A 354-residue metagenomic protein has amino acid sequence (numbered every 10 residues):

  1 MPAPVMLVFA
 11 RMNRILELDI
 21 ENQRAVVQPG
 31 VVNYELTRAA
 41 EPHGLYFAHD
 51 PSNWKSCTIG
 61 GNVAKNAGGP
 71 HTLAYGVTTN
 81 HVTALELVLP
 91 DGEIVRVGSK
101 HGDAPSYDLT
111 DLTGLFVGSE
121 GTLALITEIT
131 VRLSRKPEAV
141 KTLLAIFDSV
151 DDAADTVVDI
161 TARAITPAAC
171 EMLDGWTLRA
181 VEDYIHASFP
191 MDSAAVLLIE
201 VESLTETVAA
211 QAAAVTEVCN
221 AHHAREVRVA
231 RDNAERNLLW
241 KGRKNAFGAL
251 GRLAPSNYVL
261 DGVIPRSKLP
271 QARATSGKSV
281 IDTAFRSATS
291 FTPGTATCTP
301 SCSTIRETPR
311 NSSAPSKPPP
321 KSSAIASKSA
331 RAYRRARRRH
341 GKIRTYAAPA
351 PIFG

Functional and structural regions predicted by a protein language model:
M1-A10, P29, F47, T292-P293 (+3 more regions): Glycine-rich N-terminal segment of FAD-binding domains in flavoprotein oxidoreductases, spanning the beta-loop-helix
P2-V5, N62-K65, Y184-H186, R243 (+2 more regions): Short low-complexity, flexible loop/linker segments enriched in glycine and/or proline with clustered acidic
P4, N22-V26, V196, T295-T297: A generic structural signal for beta-strand entry/edge sites
N13-E171: FAD-binding subdomain of flavoenzyme oxidoreductases
E93, H340-G354: Activity-critical C-terminal alpha-helical subdomain
T122-L125, S322-S327: Structured alpha-helical segments in the cores of large, soluble enzyme domains
V131-R135, K141-P318, I325, S329: C-terminal substrate-recognition/cap domain of FAD-linked oxidoreductases
W176, P293-T297, Y333, R337-Y346: Small/polar glycine-rich anion-binding or flexible loop at a beta-alpha turn
